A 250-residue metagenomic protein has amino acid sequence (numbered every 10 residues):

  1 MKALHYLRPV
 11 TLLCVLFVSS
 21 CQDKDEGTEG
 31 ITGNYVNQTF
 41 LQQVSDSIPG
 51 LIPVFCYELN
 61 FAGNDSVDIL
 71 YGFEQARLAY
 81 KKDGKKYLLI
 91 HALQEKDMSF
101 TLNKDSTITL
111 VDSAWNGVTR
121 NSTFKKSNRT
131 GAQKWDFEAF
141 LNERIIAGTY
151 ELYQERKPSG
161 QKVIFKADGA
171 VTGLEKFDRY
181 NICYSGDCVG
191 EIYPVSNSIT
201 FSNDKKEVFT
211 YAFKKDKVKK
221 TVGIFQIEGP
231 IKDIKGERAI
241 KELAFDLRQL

Functional and structural regions predicted by a protein language model:
M1-V10: Bacterial N-terminal signal peptides that target proteins for export
F17-S20: C-terminal motif of bacterial Sec signal peptides marking the signal peptidase cleavage site
Q22-G33: Bacterial Sec signal peptide processing site at the extreme N-terminus
T32-Y35, Y150: A short tyrosine-centered beta-strand micro-motif
F40, I48-L51, T130-Q133: Extended, non-transmembrane interaction/recognition domains
L41-D46, V54-T109, R156-Q161, V171-Q249: Contiguous, well-ordered beta-strand patches that form the walls/edges of small beta-barrel/beta-sandwich domains
I108, D112-K157, Q161-V163: Surface-exposed beta-loop interaction hotspot
